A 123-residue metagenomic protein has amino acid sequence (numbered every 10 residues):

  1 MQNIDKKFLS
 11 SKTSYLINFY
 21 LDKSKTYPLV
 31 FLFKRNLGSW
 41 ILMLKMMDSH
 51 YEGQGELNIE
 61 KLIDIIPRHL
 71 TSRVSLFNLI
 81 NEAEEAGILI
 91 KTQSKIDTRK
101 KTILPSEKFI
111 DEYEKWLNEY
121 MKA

Functional and structural regions predicted by a protein language model:
M1-I17: An acidic intrinsically disordered interaction segment
S10, L21-K23, N81, E85: Long, charged low-complexity segments
L16-D48: Short alpha-helical segments that sit at the start of domains
G53-I66: Short acidic, hydrophobic short linear motifs in intrinsically disordered regions
L70-E85: Short amphipathic alpha-helical interaction segments
E84-S94: A short, conserved structural fragment
Q93-T102: Short, Lys/Arg-rich nucleic-acid/phosphate-binding segment
E107-A123: Short, amphipathic alpha-helical interaction segments positioned at domain boundaries
